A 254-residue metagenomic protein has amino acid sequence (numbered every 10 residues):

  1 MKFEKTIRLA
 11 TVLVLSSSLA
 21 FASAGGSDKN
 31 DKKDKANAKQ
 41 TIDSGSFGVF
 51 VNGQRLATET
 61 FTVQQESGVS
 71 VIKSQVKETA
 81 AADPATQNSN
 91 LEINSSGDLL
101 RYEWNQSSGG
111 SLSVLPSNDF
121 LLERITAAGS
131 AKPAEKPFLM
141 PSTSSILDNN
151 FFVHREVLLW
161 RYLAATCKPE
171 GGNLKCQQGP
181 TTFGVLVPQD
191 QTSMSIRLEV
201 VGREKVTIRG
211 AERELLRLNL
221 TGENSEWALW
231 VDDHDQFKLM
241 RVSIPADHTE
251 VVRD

Functional and structural regions predicted by a protein language model:
M1-T11: Bacterial N-terminal signal peptides that target proteins for export
E4, G25-D34, S145-L147, F151-V153: Intrinsic disorder/low-complexity signature
A10-A20: Bacterial N-terminal signal peptides
G25-A128, P133, A164-D254: Acidic, serine/threonine-rich low-complexity disordered tracts
T126-N150: Acidic/charged, solvent-exposed loop-and-adjacent secondary-structure segments enriched in E/D, K/R, S/T, and G/P
P141-Q178: Beta-strand/loop-rich accessory regions of lumenal/periplasmic or secreted enzymes, predominantly carbohydrate-active
